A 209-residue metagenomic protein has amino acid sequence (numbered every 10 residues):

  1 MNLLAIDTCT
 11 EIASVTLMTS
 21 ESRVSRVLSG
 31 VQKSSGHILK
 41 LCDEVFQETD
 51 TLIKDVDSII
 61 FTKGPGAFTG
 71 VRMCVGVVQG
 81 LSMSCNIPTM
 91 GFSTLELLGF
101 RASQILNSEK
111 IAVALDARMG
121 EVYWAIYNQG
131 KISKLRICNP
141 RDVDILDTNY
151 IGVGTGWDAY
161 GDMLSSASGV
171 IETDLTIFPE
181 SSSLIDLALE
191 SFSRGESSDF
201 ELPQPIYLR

Functional and structural regions predicted by a protein language model:
M1-K63, F178: N-terminal beta-alpha supersecondary unit
E21, K33, P88-P179, Y207: Surface "functional belts" at beta-alpha junctions
S29-K40, F68-R72, G76, S93 (+1 more regions): Residues at secondary-structure transition points
V45-T49, S84, A102, S181-F192: Stable alpha-helical structural segments in soluble proteins, enriched in small hydrophobic residues
T49-K54, I105-S108, I145-T148, F192 (+1 more regions): Glycine-rich phosphate-binding loop signature in dinucleotide/nucleotide-binding domains
S58-T94: DPxDG-like acidic metal-binding loop motif
R136, D174-R209: Acyltransferase
